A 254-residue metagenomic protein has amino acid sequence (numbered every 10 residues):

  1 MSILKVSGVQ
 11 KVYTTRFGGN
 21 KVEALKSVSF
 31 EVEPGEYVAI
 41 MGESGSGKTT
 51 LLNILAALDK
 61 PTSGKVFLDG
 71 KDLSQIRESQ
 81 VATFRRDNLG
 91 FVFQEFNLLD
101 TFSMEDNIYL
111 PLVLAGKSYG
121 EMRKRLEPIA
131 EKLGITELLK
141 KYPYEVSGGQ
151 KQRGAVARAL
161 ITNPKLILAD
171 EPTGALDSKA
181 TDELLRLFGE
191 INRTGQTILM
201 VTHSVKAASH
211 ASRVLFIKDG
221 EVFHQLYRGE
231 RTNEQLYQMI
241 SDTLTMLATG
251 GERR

Functional and structural regions predicted by a protein language model:
A56: Helix-to-loop junction immediately C-terminal to a conserved catalytic motif
G64-D72: Conserved ABC transporter NBD signature motif
F102-L110: Short coil-to-helix segment of the ABC ATPase nucleotide-binding domain corresponding to the Q-loop/switch region
Y142-V146, Q150-Q152: Conserved ABC ATPase signature
I161-K165: A short, proline-enriched helix->beta-strand linker immediately N-terminal to the Walker B motif in ABC-type P-loop
I167-D170: Catalytic Walker B motif of ABC-type/P-loop ATPase nucleotide-binding domains
E221-T245: Conserved beta-strand-loop-alpha-helix hinge in the C-terminal portion of ABC ATPase nucleotide-binding domains
